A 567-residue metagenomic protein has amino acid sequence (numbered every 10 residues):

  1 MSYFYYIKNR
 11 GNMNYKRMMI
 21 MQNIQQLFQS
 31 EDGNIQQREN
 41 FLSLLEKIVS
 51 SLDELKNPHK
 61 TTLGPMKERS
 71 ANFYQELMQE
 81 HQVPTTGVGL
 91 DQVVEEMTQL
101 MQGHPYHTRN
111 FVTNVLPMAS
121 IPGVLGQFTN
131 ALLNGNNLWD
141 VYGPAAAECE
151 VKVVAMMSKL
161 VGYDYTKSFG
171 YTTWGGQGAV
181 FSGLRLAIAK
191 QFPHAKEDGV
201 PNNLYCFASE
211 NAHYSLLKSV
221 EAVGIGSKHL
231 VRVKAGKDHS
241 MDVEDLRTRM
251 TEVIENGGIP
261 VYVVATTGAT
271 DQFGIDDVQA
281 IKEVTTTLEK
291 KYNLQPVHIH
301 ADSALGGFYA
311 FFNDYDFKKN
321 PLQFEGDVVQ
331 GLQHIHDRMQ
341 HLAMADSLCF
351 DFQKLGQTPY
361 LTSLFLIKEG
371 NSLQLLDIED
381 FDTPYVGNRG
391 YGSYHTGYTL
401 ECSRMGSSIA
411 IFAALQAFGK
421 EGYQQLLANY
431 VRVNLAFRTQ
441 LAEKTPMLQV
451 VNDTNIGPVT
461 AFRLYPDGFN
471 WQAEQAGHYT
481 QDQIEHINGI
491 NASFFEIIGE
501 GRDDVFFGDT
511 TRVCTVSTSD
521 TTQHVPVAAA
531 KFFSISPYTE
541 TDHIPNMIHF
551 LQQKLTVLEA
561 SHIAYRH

Functional and structural regions predicted by a protein language model:
N14-T166, E496-S519, Q523-T539, I544-L551: N-terminal entrance/gating region of PLP-dependent enzymes' catalytic architecture
S120-L132, V151-D164, V223, I254 (+5 more regions): Active-site-adjacent bridging/hinge elements
A145-A146, G170-V180, F207-E210, D453-T454: Active-site nucleophile and cofactor-binding loops and adjacent substrate-binding regions of central metabolic enzymes
E150-V154, S168-D198, S215-S219: Conserved beta-loop-alpha segment that forms the PLP phosphate-binding cup at the N-terminus of a helix
T166-K167, P201, N452-V459, V525-V527: Short Gly/Ser/Thr- and Asp/Glu-enriched loop/turn motifs at secondary-structure junctions
L186-G370: Conserved PLP-enzyme active-site core in the AAT-like
N320-D453, D467-G468: Active-site C-terminal subdomain of aminotransferase-like
Q449-G501: Conserved PLP-binding catalytic core of the aspartate aminotransferase-like
